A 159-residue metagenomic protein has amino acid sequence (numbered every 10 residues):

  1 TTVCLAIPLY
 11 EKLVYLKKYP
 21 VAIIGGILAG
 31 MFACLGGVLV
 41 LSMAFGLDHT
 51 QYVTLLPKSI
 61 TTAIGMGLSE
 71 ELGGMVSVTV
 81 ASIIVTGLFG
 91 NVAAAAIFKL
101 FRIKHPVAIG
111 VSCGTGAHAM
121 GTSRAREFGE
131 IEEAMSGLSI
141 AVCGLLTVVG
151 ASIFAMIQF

Functional and structural regions predicted by a protein language model:
T1-L16, A63: Hydrophobic transmembrane alpha-helices of secondary-active transporters and Na+-translocating membrane complexes
V3-Y10, C34, V38, A94 (+1 more regions): Alpha-helical transmembrane segments of polytopic integral membrane proteins, especially the permease/helical cores
Y10-V21, S42-D48, L68-M75, K99-I103 (+1 more regions): Short juxtamembrane and helix-loop transition motifs at transmembrane-helix boundaries in membrane proteins
L13-V38, V80-F89, S139-G144: Entry/N-cap segments of selected transmembrane alpha helices and their immediately preceding amphipathic helices
G25-G65, T86-I103: Transmembrane alpha-helices that form the ion-translocation and gating core of multi-pass ion transport proteins
M43, V149-F159: Juxtamembrane boundary at the C-terminal end of a transmembrane helix
Q51-V78, I84-T86, K104-V142: Alpha-helical membrane segments and immediately flanking helix-loop junctions that form or couple to the substrate/ion
L88-A93, G144-V149, I153: Hydrophobic transmembrane alpha-helical segments of multi-pass transport and channel proteins
